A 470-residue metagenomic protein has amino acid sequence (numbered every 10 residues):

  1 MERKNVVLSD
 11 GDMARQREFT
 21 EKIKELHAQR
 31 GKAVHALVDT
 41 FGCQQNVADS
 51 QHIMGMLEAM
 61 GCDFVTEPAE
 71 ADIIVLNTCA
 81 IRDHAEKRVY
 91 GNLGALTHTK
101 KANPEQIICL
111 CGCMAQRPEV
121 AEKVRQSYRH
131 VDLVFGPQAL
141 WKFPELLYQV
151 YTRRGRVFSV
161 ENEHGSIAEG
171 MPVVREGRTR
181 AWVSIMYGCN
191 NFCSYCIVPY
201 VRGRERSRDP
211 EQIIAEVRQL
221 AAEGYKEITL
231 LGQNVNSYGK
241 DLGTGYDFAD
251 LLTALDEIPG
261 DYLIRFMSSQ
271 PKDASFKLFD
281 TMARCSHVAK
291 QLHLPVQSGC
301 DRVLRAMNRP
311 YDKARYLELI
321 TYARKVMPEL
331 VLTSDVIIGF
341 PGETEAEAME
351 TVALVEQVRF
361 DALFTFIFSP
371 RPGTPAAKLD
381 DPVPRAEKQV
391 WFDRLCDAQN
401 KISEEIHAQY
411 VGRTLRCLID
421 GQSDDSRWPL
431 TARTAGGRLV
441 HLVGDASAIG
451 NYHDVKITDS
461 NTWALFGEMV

Functional and structural regions predicted by a protein language model:
M1-Y238, K277, L292, A314-K325 (+4 more regions): Proteins enriched for Cys/Gly/acidic motifs involved in redox and nucleic-acid/cofactor modification
D39-F41, C111, V198, L231-Q233 (+7 more regions): Generic beta-strand/beta-sheet core signal
C43, G239-G260, M307, P370-K401: Radical SAM enzyme [4Fe-4S]-AdoMet core and its adjacent flexible, acidic and glycine-rich loops/tails across
L57, V124-R125, L255, M282 (+2 more regions): Hydrophobic C-terminal alpha-helix "anchor/cap" residues
I108-L110, R117-E119, A222-E350, E356: Conserved SAM/AdoMet-binding glycine-rich loop
E176-T179, C189-N191, V288, S298 (+5 more regions): Short flexible coil/turn linkers enriched for glycine and charged/polar residues that connect secondary-structure
C193, I213, L230, F266 (+7 more regions): Conserved, mostly hydrophobic/aromatic
K378-V470: Terminal RNA-binding accessory module
